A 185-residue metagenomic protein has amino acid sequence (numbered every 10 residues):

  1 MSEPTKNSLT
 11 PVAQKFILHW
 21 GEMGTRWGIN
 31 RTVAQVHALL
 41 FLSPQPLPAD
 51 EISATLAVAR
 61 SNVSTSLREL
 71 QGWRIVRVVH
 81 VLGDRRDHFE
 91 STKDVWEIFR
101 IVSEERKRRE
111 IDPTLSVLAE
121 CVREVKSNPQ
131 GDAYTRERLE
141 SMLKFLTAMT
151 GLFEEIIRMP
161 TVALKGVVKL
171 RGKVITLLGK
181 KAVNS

Functional and structural regions predicted by a protein language model:
M1-R26: N-terminal leader segment of winged-helix/HTH proteins
T25-T32, P48, V81-V102: Short, cationic-aromatic polyanion-contact patches
E51-A54, L70: A short acidic, leucine-rich amphipathic alpha-helix
R74: Glycine-centered, phosphate/nucleic-acid-interacting loop/turn motifs that mediate DNA/RNA or nucleotide
W96-S141: Amphipathic alpha-helical dimerization/coiled-coil segments that flank or bridge DNA-binding/regulatory modules
V125-S185: C-terminal regulatory/oligomerization modules of transcriptional regulators
